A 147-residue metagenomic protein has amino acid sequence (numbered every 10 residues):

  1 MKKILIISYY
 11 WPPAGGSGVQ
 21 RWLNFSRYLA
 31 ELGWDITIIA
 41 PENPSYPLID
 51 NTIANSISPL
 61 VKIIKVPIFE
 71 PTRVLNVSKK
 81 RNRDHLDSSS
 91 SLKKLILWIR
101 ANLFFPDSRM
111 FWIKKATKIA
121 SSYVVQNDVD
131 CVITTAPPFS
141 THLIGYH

Functional and structural regions predicted by a protein language model:
M1-T72: N-terminal subdomain of nucleotide-sugar transferases
Y10, A101-N102, V129-C131: Glycine- and acidic
G15, V19, L103, T135: Short, charged/polar micro-motifs that form catalytic or ligand-binding hotspots
P41-K114, Y123: A conserved catalytic-core segment of Leloir-type glycosyltransferases
F105-T117, C131-H147: An aromatic- and histidine-rich active-site surface loop
Y123-V129: Glycine-rich phosphate-binding loop signature in dinucleotide/nucleotide-binding domains
